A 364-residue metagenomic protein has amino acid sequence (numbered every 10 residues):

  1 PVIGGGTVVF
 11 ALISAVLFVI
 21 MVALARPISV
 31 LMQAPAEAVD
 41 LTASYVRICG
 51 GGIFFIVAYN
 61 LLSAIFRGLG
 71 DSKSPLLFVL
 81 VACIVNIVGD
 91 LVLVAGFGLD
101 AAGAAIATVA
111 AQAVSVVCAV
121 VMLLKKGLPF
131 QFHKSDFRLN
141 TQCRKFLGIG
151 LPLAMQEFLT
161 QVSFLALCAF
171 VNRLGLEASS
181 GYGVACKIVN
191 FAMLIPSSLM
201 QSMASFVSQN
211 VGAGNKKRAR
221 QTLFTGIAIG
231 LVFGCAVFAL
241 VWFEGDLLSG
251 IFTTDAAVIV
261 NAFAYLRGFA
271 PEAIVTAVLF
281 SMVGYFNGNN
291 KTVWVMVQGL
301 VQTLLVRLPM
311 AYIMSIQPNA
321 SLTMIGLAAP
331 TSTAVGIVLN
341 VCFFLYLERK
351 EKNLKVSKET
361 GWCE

Functional and structural regions predicted by a protein language model:
P1-G52, G96-L151, V207-E272, S315-E364: Short alpha-helical transmembrane segments in multi-pass integral membrane proteins
P1-V19, I56-P75, G181-G245, T276-Q298: Small-residue-rich hydrophobic transmembrane alpha-helices
V16, I20, G50, F54-F55 (+10 more regions): Residue-level hotspots within pore-lining transmembrane alpha-helices of multi-pass secondary transporters
V19, P27, L61-I65, I84-V92 (+7 more regions): Alpha-helical transmembrane segments of multipass membrane proteins
A25-I28, G89, V162-G175, M203 (+1 more regions): Hydrophobic/aromatic end-of-helix segments at the C-terminal termini of transmembrane alpha-helices
I48, A82, A111-S115, A119 (+3 more regions): Transmembrane helical elements of multi-pass membrane transporters/channels
I48-R67, P75-C83, A104-V117, S197-M200 (+4 more regions): Short runs within selected transmembrane alpha-helices of multi-pass transporters and secretion channels
